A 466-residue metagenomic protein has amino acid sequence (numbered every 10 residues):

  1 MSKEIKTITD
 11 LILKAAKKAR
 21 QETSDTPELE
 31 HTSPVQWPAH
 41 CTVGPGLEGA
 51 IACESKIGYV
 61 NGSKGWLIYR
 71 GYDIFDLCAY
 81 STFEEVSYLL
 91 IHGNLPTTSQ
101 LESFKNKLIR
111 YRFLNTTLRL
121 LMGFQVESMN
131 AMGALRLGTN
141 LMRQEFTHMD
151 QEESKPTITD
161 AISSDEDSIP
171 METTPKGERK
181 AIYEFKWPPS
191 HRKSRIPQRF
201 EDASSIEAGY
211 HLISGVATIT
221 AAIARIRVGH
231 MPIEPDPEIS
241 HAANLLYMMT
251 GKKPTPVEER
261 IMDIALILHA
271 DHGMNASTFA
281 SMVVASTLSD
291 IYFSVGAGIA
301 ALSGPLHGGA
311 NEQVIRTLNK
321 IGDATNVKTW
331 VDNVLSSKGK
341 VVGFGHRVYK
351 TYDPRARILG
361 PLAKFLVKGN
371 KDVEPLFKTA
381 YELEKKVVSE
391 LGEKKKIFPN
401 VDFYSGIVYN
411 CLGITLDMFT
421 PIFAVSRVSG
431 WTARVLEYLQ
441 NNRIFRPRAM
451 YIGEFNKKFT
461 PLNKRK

Functional and structural regions predicted by a protein language model:
S2-K466: Hydrophobic alpha-helical bundle cores within soluble ligand-binding/oligomerization subdomains
